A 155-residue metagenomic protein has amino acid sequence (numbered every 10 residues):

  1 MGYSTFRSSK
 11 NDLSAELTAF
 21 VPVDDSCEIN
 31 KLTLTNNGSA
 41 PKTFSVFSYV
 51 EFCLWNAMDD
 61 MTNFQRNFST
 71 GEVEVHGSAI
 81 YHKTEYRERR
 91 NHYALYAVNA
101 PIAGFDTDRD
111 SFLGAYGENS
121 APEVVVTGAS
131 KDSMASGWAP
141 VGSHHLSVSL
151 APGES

Functional and structural regions predicted by a protein language model:
M1-D25, N119-H144: Extended, loop-rich substrate-binding clefts of extracytoplasmic carbohydrate-active enzymes
S4-F6, V21-T127: Polysaccharide-binding surfaces and accessory modules of carbohydrate-active proteins
N11-L13, A40, E154: Short acidic/polar mixed-charge low-complexity motifs
K42, V148-S155: Short Pro-Gly-centered flexible turn/kink motifs
